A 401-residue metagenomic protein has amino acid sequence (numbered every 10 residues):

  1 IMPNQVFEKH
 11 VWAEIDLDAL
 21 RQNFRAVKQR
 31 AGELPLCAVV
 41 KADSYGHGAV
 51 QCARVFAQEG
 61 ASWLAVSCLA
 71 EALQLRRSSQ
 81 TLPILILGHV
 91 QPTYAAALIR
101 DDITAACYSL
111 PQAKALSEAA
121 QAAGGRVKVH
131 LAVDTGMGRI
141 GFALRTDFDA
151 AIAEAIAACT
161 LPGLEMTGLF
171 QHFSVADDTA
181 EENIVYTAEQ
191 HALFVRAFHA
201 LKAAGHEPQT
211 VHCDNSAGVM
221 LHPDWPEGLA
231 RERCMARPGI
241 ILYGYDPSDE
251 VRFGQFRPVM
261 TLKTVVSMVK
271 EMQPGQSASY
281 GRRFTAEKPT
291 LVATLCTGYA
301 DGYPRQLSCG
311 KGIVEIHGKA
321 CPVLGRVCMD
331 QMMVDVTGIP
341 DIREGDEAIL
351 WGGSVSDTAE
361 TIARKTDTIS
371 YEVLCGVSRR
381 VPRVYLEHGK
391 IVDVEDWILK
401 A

Functional and structural regions predicted by a protein language model:
I1-T104, E118, R126, E165 (+2 more regions): A charged N-terminal "starter" segment
E8-K9, A42-E59, K114, E118-K128 (+3 more regions): Active-site loop/helix belt of alpha/beta enzymes
L20, L75, L169, V266 (+1 more regions): Residue-level signal for inorganic ion chemistry
A70, G88-T93, S109-A113, V133-T135 (+1 more regions): Short, acidic/turn-prone active-site loops that include or flank metal/cofactor- and phosphate-binding residues
L73-S79, S248-F256, S370: C-terminal helical cap(s) of enzyme catalytic domains, especially alpha/beta-barrels
I86, V266, V323-L324: A structural signal for short, hydrophobic beta-strand segments that form beta-sheets in beta-rich/all-beta domains
E271-A401: C-terminal accessory subdomain/extension
